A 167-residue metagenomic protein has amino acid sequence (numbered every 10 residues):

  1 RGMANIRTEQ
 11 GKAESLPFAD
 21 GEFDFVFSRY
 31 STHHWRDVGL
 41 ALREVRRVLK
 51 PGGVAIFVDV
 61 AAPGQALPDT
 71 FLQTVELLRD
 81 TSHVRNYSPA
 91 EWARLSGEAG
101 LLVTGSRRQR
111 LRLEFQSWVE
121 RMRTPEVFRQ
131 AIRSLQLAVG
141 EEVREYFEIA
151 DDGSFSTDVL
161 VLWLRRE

Functional and structural regions predicted by a protein language model:
G2-L16: Conserved SAM-binding strand-loop segment of SAM-dependent methyltransferases
F27: A conserved beta-strand element that flanks and buttresses the S-adenosyl-L-methionine
Y30-H34: A short His-aromatic
G39-V54: A short glycine-rich, Lys/Arg-flanked "PGG" loop and its adjoining helix->strand segment in the class I
V54-R79: Conserved class I S-adenosyl-L-methionine
V84-G100, S106: Short alpha-helix
A99-E167: Conserved Class I S-adenosyl-L-methionine
